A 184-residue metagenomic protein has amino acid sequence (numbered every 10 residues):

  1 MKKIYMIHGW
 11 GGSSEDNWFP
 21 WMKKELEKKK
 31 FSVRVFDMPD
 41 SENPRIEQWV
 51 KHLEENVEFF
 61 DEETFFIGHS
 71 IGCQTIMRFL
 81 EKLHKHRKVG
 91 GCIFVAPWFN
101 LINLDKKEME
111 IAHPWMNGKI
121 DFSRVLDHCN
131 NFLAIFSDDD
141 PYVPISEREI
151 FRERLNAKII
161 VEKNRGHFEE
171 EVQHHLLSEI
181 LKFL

Functional and structural regions predicted by a protein language model:
K2-F60: Active-site catalytic motif of lipid deacylating hydrolases and related acyltransferases
K30-R34, E149-F168: Catalytic histidine neighborhood in serine/cysteine hydrolases with alpha/beta-hydrolase-type architecture
M38-S41, C92-I102: Active-site nucleophile loop of the alpha/beta-hydrolase fold
P44, R165-L177: Catalytic histidine-centered segment of alpha/beta-hydrolase-like enzymes
F66-I67, C92: Conserved alpha/beta-hydrolase fold motif
I67-M77: Gly/Ala-rich beta-loop-alpha elbow adjacent to hydrolase catalytic centers
H128-C129, L133-F136, D140: Short beta-strand/loop motif that positions the catalytic acidic residue of the alpha/beta-hydrolase fold
P141-E147: Conserved alpha/beta-hydrolase "acid-adjacent" motif
